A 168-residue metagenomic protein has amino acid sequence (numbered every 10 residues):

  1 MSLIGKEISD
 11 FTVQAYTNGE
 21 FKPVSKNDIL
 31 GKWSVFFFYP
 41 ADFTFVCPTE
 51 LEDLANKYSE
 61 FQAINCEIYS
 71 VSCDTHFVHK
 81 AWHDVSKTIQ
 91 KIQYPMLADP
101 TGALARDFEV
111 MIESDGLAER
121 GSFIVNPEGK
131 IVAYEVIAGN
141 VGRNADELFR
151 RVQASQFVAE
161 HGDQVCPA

Functional and structural regions predicted by a protein language model:
M1-A168: Chalcogenol-based redox active-site neighborhoods
